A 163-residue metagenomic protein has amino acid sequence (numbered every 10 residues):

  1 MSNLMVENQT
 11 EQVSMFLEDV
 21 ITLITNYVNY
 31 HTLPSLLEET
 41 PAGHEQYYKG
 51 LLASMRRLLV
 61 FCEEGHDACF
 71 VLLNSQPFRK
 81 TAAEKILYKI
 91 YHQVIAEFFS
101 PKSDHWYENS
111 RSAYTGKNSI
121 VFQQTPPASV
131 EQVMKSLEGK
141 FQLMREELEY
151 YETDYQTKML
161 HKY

Functional and structural regions predicted by a protein language model:
M1-Y163: Long, low-complexity or tandemly repetitive, helically biased scaffold regions used for multimeric assembly/adhesion
